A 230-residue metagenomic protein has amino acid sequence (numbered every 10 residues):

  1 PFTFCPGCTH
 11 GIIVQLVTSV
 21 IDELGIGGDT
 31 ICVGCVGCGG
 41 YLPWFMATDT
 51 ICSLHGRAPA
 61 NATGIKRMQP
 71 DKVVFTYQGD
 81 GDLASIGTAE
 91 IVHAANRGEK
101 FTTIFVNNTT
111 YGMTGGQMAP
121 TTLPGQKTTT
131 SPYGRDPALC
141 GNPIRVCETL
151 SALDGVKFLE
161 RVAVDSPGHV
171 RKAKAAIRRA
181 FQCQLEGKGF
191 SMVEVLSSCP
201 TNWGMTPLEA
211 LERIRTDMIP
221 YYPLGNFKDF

Functional and structural regions predicted by a protein language model:
P1-L54: Active-site diphosphate/adenylate-binding microenvironment
D29-C32, K72-F75, K100-I104, E148 (+2 more regions): Structural motif
V36-C38, N108-T110, S166, E194-N202: Glycine-rich beta-alpha junction loops
V36-G112, A175-R179: Thiamine diphosphate
T48-I51, A94, A119-L123, E209-E212: Short, hinge-like loop/turn segments at secondary-structure boundaries
D71, A119-E186: Conserved thiamine diphosphate
T88-H93, M113-K127: Active-site-proximal loop->helix
L185-F230: Flexible, low-complexity linker and terminal segments
